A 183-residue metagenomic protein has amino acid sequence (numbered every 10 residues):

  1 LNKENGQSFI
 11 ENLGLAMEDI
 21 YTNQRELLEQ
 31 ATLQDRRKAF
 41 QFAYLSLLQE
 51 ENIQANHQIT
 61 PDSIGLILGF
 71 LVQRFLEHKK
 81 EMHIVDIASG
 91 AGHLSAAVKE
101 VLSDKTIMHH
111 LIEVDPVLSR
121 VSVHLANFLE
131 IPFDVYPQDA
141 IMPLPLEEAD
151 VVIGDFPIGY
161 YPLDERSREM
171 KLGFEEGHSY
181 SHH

Functional and structural regions predicted by a protein language model:
L1, S8, Q138-I141, H183: Secondary-structure junction/capping motif
L1-V101: Class I S-adenosyl-L-methionine
S8, T32, T60, D104 (+3 more regions): Serine/threonine-rich low-complexity intrinsically disordered regions
Y21, Y44, F75, Y136 (+2 more regions): Sequence-level detector for tyrosine residue identity
N56, F75, E100, L125 (+1 more regions): Generic preference for flexible, low-structure residues
I64-G65, G69-G154, G159: Conserved S-adenosyl-L-methionine
D155-H183: Mobile active-site "lid"/loop adjacent to the S-adenosyl-L-methionine
